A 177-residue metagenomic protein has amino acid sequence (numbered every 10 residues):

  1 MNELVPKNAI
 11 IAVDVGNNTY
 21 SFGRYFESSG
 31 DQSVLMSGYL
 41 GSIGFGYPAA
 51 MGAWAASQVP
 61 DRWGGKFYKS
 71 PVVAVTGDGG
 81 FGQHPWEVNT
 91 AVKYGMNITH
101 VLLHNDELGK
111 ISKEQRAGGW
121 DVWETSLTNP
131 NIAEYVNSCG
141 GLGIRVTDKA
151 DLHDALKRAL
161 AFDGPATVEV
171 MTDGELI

Functional and structural regions predicted by a protein language model:
M1, V13, G52, D78 (+4 more regions): Hydrophobic, well-ordered secondary-structure elements that form the walls of internal hydrophobic environments
M1-G64: Active-site diphosphate/adenylate-binding microenvironment
N2, M51, W86-N89, K157: Alpha-helical segments flanking ligand/cofactor-binding loops in enzyme cores
P6-A9, S29-Q32, S57-P60, F67-V72 (+3 more regions): Short coil/turn connectors at secondary-structure junctions
T19-Y20, G41-I43, F81-G82, N105-K110 (+1 more regions): Short gly/pro/ser/thr-enriched loop/turn and capping motifs at secondary-structure boundaries
A56-T128: Conserved thiamine diphosphate
Y68, Q115-A155: Conserved thiamine diphosphate
K149-I177: Glycine/aspartate-rich loop-and-adjacent alpha/beta segment that forms the canonical ThDP
